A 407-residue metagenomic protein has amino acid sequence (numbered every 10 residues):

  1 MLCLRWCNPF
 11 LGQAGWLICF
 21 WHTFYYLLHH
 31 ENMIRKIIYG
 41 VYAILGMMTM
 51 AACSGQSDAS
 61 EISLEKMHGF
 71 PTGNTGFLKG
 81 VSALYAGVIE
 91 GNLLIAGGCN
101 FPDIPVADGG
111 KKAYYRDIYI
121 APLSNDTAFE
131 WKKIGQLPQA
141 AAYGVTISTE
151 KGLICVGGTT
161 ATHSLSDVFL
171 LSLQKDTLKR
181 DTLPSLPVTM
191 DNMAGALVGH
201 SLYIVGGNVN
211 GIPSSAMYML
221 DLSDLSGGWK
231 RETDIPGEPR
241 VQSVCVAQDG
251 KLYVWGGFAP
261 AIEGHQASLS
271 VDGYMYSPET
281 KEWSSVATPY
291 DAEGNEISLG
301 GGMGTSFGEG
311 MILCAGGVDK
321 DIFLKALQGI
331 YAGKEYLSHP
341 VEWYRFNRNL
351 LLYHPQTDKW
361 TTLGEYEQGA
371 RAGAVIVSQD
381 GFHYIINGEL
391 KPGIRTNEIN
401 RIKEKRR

Functional and structural regions predicted by a protein language model:
N8, H22-N32: Intrinsic-disorder-associated, low-complexity terminal segments enriched in Asp/Asn/His/Tyr and depleted of Lys/Arg
G12-G15, G40, G46: Residue-identity detector for glycine
Y25-Y26, Y42, V188: Short, low-complexity segments with poor structural confidence in diverse proteins
N32-V41: Bacterial N-terminal signal peptides that target proteins for export
A51-A52: C-terminal motif of bacterial Sec signal peptides marking the signal peptidase cleavage site
S57-R407: Kelch-like beta-propeller repeat domains
